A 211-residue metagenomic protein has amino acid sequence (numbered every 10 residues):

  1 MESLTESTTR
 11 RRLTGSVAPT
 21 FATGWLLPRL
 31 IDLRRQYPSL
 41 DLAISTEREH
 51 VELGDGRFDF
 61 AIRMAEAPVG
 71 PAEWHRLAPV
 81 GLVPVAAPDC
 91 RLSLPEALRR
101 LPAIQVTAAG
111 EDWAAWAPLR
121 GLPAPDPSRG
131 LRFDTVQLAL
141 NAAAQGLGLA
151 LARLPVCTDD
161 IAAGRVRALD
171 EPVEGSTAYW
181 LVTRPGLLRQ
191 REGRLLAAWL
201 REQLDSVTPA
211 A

Functional and structural regions predicted by a protein language model:
M1-T8, V207: Alpha-helical linker/hinge and terminal dimerization helices associated with HTH transcriptional regulators
E6-L13, R99: Immediate post-signal peptide segment of exported/extracytoplasmic ligand-binding proteins
R10-G70: Central regulatory/effector-binding core of bacterial HTH transcription factors
T14-S16, A61, I104, A150 (+1 more regions): Short, well-ordered beta-strand segments
P19-T20, P88-D89, A108-E111, Q137 (+1 more regions): Alpha-helix/helix-capping structural signal
R35, S39, L154-R167, P172-A211: C-terminal effector-binding regulatory domain of bacterial HTH transcription factors
A43-R132: Acidic, Gly/Pro-rich loop/turn segments at junctions of secondary structure
P125-A168, E174: Hydrophobic hinge/microswitch elements
